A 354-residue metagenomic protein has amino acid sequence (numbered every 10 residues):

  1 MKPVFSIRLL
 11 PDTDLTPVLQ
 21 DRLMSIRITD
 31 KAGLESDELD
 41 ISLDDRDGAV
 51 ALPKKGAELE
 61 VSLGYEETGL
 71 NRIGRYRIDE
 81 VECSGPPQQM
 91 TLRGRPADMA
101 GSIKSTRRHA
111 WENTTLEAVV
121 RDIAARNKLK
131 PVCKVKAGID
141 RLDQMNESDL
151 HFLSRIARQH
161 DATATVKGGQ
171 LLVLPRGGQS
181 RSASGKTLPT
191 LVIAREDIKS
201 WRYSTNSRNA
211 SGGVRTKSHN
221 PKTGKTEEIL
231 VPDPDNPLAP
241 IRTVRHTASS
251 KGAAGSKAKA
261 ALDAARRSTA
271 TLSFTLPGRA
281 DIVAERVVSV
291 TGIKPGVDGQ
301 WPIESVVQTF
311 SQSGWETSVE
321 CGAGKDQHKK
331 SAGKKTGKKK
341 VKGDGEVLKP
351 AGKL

Functional and structural regions predicted by a protein language model:
M1-M99: Assembly/oligomerization scaffold segments
S6, Q89, R95-M99, C133-I198: Short beta-strand-centered interaction patches in the first periplasmic/extracellular domains of large envelope
R22, I26-K54, D197-L354: An acidic/polar, Gly/Ser/Thr-rich interaction patch typically located in mid-to-C-terminal regions of proteins
D40-S42, G94, R107-V132, Q144-K167 (+1 more regions): Amphipathic, non-transmembrane alpha-helical segments in extracytoplasmic/periplasmic proteins
L63-Y65, P175, R286, G292: Conserved "cap/hinge" positions at secondary-structure junctions
R75, E117-V120, L150-S154, G213-V214 (+2 more regions): Extracytoplasmic/secreted envelope proteins and their assembly/folding machinery, especially bacterial periplasmic
R75-S84, H109, G177-S180, W301-S313: Short, compositionally biased
A100-S105: Acidic/histidine-rich, surface-exposed loop or edge segments in extracytoplasmic proteins
